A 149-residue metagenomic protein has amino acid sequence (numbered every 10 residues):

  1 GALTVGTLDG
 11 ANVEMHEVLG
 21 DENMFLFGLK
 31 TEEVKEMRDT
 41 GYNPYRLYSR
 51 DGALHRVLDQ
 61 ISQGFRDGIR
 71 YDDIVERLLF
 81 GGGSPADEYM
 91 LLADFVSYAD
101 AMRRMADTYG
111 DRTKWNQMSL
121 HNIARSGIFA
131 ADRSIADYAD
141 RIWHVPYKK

Functional and structural regions predicted by a protein language model:
G1-S119, I123-I128, R133, D137-K149: Catalytic binding pocket for nucleotide-activated donors in carbohydrate/polymer assembly enzymes
